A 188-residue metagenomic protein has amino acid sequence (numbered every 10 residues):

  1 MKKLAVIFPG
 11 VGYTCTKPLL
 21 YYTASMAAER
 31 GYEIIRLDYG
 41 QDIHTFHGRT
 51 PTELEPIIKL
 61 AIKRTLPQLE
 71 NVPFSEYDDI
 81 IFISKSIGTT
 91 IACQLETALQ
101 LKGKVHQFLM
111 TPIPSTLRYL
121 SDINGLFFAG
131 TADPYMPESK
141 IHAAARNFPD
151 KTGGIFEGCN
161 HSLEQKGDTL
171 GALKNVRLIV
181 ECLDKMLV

Functional and structural regions predicted by a protein language model:
K2-E76: Serine-hydrolase catalytic machinery in alpha/beta-hydrolase-like enzymes
G10-V11, Y39, Q107-T116, G130-A132: Active-site nucleophile loop of the alpha/beta-hydrolase fold
L20-Y21, M136-R146, D168: Short alpha-helix in the alpha/beta-hydrolase fold that links the catalytic acid
K63-D122: Primarily recognizes the serine-hydrolase "nucleophile elbow" in alpha/beta-hydrolase and SGNH/GDSL folds
S121, F127-A129, D133, I141: Short beta-strand/loop motif that positions the catalytic acidic residue of the alpha/beta-hydrolase fold
T131-M136, H161-S162: Acidic catalytic loop of the alpha/beta-hydrolase fold
C159-K174: Catalytic histidine-centered segment of alpha/beta-hydrolase-like enzymes
L178-V188: C-terminal alpha-helix
